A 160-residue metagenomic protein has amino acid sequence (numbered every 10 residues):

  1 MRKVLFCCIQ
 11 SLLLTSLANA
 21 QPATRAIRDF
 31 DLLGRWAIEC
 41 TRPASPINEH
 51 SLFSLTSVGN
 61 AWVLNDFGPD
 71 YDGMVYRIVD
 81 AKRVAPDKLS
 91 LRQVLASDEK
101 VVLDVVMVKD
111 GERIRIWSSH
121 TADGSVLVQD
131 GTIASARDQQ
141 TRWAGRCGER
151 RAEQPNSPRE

Functional and structural regions predicted by a protein language model:
M1-V4: Positively charged n-region of N-terminal signal peptides that target proteins for export
C7-T15: Bacterial N-terminal signal peptides
S16-A20: Sec/Tat signal peptide C-region and signal peptidase I cleavage site
Q21-D29, D130-R137: Short, intrinsically disordered, charge-biased short linear motifs at domain edges
P22-F67: Short, solvent-exposed loop/hinge segments that bridge or flank secondary-structure elements
P43-A44, V63-V126: Contiguous, well-ordered beta-strand patches that form the walls/edges of small beta-barrel/beta-sandwich domains
H120-E160: Edge beta-strand at a domain terminus
